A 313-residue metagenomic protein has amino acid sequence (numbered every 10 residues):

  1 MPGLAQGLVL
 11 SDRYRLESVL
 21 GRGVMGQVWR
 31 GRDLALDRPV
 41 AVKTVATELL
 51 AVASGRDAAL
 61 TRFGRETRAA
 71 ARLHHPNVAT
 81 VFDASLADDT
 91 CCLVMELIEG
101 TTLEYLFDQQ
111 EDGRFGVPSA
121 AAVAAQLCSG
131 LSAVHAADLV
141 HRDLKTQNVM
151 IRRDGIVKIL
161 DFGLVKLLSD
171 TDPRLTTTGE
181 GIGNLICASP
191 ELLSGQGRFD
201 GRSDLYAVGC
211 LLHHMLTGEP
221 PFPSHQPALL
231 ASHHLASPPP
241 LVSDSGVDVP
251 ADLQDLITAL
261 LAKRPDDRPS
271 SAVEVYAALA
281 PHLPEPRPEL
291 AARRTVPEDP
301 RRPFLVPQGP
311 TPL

Functional and structural regions predicted by a protein language model:
L16-V24, V28: Protein kinase glycine-rich loop
A46-R72: AlphaC helix of the eukaryotic protein kinase fold
L50-A58, D154-I156, L160-R198: Activation segment of protein kinases
A84: Activation-segment/catalytic-loop signature of the eukaryotic protein kinase fold
D88-T102, L106, Q110: Conserved short submotifs of the Hanks-type protein kinase catalytic core that shape the nucleotide-binding pocket
V123-A124: Activation segment signature within eukaryotic-like protein kinase domains
L127-L139: Protein kinase catalytic-loop region centered on the HRD/HxD motif
I186-R287: C-terminal lobe helix-coil module of Hanks-type protein kinase domains
